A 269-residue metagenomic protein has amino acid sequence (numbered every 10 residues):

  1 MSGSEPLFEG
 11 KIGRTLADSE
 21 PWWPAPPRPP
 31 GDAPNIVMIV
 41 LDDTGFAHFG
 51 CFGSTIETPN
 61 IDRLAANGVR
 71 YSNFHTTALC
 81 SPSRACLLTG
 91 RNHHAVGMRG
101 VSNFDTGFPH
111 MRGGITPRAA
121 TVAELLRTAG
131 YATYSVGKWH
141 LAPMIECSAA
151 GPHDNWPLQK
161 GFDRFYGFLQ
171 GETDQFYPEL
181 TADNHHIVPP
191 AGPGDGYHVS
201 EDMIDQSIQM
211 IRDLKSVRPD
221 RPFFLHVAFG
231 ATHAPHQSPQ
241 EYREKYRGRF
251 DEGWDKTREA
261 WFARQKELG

Functional and structural regions predicted by a protein language model:
M1-G269: Formylglycine-dependent sulfatase
